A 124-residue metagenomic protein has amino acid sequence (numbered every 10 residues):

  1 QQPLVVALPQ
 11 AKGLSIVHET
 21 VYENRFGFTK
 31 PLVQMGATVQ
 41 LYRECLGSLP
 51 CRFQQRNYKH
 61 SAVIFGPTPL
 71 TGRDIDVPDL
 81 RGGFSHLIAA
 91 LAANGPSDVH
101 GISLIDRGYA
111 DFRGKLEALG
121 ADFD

Functional and structural regions predicted by a protein language model:
Q1-D124: Short, structured segments at the rim of ligand-binding sites
